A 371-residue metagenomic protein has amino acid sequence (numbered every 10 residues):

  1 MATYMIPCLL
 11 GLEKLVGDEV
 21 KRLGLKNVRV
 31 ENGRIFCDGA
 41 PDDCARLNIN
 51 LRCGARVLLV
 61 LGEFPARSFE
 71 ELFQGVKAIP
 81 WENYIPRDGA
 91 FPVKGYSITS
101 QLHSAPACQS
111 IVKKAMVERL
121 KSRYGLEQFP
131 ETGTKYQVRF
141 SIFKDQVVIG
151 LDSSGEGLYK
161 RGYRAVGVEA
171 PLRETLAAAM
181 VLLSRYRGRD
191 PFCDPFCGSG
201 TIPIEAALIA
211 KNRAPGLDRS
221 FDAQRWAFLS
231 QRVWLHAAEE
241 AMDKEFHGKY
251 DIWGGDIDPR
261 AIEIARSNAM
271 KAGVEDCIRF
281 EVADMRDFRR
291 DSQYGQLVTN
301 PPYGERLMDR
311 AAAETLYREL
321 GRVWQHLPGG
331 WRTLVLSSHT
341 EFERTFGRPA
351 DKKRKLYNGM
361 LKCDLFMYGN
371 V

Functional and structural regions predicted by a protein language model:
M1-T134: Non-catalytic nucleic-acid substrate-recognition regions in nucleic-acid-modifying enzymes
C8, D256, S337: Short beta-strand/turn micro-motifs composed of small residues that flank or help shape donor/cofactor-binding pockets
I98-Q101, G157, P302-R306: A short, flexible beta-alpha/helix-coil linker loop
V138-S154, F366: C-terminal edge-of-domain segments
I149-R185: SAM-dependent Rossmann-like transferase core, predominantly class I methyltransferases with a strong bias toward
L172-R290, R306, R310-E314: Conserved S-adenosyl-L-methionine
D284-D287, D291-V371: C-terminal catalytic and target-recognition region of SAM-dependent MTase-like enzymes, primarily methyltransferases
